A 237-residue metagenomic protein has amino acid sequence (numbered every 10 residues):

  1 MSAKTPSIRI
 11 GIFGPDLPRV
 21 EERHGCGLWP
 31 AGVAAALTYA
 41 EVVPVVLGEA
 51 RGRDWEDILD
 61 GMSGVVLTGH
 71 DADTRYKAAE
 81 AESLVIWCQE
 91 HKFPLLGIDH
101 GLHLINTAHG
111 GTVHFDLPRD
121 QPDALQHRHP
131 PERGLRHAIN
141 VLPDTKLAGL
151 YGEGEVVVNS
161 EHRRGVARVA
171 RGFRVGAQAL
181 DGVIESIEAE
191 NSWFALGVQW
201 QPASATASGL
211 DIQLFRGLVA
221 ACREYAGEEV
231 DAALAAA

Functional and structural regions predicted by a protein language model:
M1-L96, N106-H114, P118-L150, R163 (+4 more regions): N-terminal beta1-alpha1 cap of cysteine-dependent amidohydrolase-like domains
D99: Catalytic nucleophile serine of serine hydrolases, specifically the conserved "nucleophile elbow" pentapeptide
L102: The feature captures the ABC ATPase H-loop/switch
E153: Oxidoreductase and adenylate-handling cofactor-binding alpha/beta cores
L196-W200: Active-site-proximal beta-strand elements of phosphoester/diester hydrolases
